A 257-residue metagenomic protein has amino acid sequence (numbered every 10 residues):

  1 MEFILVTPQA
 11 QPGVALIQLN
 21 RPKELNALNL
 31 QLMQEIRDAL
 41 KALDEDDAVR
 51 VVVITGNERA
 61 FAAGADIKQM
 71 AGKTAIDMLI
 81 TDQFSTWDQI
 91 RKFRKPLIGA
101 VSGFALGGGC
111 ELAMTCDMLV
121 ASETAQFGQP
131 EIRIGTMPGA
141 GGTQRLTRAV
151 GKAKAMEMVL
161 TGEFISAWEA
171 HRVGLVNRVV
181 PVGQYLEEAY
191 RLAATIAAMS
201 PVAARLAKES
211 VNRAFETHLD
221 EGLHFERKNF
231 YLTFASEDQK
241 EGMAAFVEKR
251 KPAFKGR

Functional and structural regions predicted by a protein language model:
M1-N57: Conserved CoA-thioester-binding segment of acyl-CoA-metabolizing enzymes
F3, K41, A48, G56-K92 (+3 more regions): Glycine- (often His-adjacent) and acidic-residue-rich active-site loop that binds/positions the CoA thioester
I17, R21, I36, I54 (+6 more regions): Terminal peptide-recognition signature
P22, D46, K73, S236-E237 (+1 more regions): Generic structural signal for alpha-helix termini and adjacent loop/cap motifs
L32-E35, D82, L112, Y185 (+1 more regions): Hydrophobic alpha-helical membrane-association signature
R91-A204, Y231-S236, E241-A244, E248-R250 (+1 more regions): Crotonase-fold acyl-CoA enzyme core
K208-T217: Short, charged, surface-exposed hinge/linker loops at domain edges that act as mobile lids or interdomain connectors
